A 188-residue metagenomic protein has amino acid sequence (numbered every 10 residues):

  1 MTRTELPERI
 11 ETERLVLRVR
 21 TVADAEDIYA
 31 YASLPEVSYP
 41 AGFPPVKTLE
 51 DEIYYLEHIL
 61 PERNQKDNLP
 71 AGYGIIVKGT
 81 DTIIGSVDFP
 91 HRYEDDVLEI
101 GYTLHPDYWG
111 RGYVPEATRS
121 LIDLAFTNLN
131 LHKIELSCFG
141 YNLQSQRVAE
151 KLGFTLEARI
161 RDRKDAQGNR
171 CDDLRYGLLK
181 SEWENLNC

Functional and structural regions predicted by a protein language model:
M1-S38, G72-C188: Acyl-donor (CoA/ACP) binding surface of acyl/acetyltransferases
A32, A41, R63-Q65: Hydrophobic residues in alpha-helical segments
E36-H58: Conserved GNAT-fold acetyl-CoA-binding loop/helix
F43-P44, D67, D96: Short, surface-exposed helix-loop/turn micro-motifs enriched in polar/charged residues
T48-E50, E62-R63, G168, W183: A short hydrophobic/aromatic micro-motif that marks alpha-helical segments and, especially, helix-coil
I59-G74: A short helix-loop-beta-strand connector motif used in the catalytic cores of GNAT acetyltransferases and, in some
